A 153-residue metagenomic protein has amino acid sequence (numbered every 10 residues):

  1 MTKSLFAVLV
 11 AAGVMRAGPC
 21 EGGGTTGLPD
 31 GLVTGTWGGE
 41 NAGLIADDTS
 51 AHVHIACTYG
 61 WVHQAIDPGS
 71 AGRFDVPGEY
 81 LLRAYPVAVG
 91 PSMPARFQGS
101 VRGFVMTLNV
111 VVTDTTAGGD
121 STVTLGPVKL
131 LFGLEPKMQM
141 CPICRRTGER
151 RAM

Functional and structural regions predicted by a protein language model:
T2-V8: Sec-dependent signal peptide recognition, specifically the positively charged N-region followed immediately by
K3, G13-G31: Bacterial Sec-dependent N-terminal signal peptides
C20-G22, G60-G72, T107, V111-M153: Edge beta-strand at a domain terminus
G24-I45, A51, V76, L108 (+2 more regions): Tryptophan-anchored aromatic micro-motifs
W37, Y59, G90-S92: Short solvent-exposed loop/turn micro-motifs enriched in small/polar/acidic residues
E40-L82: N-terminal glycine/threonine-rich, aromatic-flanked beta-hairpin/loop signature
V76-Q98: An anionic, turn-rich surface loop/hairpin at beta-sheet edges that serves as a generic interaction/coordination patch
G103-V105: Extracellular Ig-like/FN3 beta-sandwich strand-entry sites
